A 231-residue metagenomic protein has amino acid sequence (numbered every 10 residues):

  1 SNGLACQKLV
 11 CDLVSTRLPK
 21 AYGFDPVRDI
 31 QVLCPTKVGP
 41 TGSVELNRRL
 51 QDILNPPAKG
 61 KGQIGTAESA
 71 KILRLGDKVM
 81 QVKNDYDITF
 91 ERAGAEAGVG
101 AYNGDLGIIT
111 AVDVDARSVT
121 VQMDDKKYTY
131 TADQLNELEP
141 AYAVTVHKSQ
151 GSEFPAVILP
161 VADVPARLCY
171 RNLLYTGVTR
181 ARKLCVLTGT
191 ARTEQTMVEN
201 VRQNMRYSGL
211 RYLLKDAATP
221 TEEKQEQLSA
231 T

Functional and structural regions predicted by a protein language model:
S1-V99, E226: Conserved helicase motor core of P-loop NTPases
N103-T231: C-terminal accessory regions
